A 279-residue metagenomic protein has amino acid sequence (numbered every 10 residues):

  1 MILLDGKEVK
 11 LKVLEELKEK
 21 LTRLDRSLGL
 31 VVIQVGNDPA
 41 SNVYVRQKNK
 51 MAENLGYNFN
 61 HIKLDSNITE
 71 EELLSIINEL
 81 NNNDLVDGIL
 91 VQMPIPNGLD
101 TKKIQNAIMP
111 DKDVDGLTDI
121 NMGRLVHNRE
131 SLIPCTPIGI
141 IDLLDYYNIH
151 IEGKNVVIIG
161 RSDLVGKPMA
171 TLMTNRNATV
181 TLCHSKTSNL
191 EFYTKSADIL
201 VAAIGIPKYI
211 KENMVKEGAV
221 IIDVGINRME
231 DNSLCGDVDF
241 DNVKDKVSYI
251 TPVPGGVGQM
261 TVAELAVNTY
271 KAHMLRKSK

Functional and structural regions predicted by a protein language model:
M1-R26: Positively charged, low-complexity intrinsically disordered leader regions
D25-N37: Short beta-strand segments enriched in small/hydrophobic residues
A40-N49, S131-V220, S233-K244: Glycine-rich phosphate/diphosphate-binding loop of Rossmann-like nucleotide-binding domains
A52-S66, V180-L182: Short beta-strand elements in bilobed, periplasmic/extracellular small-molecule ligand-binding domains
E72-D84: Short, well-structured alpha-helical segments in soluble
V91-I151: Anion-binding alpha/beta catalytic cores of soluble intermediary-metabolism enzymes, centered on
P94, I204-I206, G225-I226: Short glycine-/small-residue-rich Rossmann-like dinucleotide-binding loops
K102-T118, M122, G225-R276: Rossmann-fold NAD(P)-binding glycine/threonine-rich loop
